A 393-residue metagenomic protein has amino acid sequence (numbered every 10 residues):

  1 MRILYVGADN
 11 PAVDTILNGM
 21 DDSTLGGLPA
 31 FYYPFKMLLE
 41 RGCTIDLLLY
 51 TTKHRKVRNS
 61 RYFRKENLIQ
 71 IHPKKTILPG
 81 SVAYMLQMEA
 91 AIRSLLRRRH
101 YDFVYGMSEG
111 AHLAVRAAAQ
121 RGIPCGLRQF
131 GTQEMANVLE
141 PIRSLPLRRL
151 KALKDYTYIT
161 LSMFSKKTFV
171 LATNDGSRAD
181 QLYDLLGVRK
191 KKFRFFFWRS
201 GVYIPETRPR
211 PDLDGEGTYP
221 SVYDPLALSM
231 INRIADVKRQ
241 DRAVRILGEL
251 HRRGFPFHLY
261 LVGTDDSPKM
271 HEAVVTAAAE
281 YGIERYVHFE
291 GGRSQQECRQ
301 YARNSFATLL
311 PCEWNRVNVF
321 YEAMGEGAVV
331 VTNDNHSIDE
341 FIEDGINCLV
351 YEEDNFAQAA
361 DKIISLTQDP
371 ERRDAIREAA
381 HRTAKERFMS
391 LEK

Functional and structural regions predicted by a protein language model:
I3-G7, A118-L139, L150-A152, L171: Active-site proximal beta-strand in glycosyltransferases
L4, G217-K238, V244-L247, Y260: Conserved donor-binding/catalytic core segment of Leloir-type glycosyltransferases
T51-K56, K154-I204: A short, active-site helix/loop in glycosyltransferases that binds the activated sugar's phosphate group
I231, H258-A273, G291: Glycosyltransferase donor-sugar binding loop
H271-G292: Nucleotide-activated donor-binding/catalytic signature segment of Leloir-type glycosyltransferases, i.e., the conserved
G292, R299-S305, A323: Short alpha-helical donor nucleotide-sugar binding micro-motif in glycosyltransferases
R303-N315, A328: Acidic donor-binding loop of glycosyltransferase active sites
D344-G345, L349-F356, S365-P370: Conserved acidic donor-binding segment of nucleotide-sugar-dependent glycosyltransferases
